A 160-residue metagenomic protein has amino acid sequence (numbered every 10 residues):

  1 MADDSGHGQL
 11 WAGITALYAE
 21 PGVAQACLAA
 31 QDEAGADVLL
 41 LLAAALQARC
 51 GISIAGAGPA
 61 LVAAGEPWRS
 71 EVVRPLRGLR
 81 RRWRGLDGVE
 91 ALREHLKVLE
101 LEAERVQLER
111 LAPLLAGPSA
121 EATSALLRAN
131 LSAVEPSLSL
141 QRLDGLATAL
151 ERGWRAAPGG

Functional and structural regions predicted by a protein language model:
M1-A16, L146-G159: Charged, compositionally biased N-terminal leader segments and the immediate start of the first structured element
S5, P21, A36-L40, E71-P75: Short acidic alpha-helix initiation/capping motifs at coil-to-helix transition points, especially at protein N-termini
L10-D32: Short amphipathic alpha-helical segments and their helix-coil junctions
Q25-A63: N-terminal interaction modules that seed assembly of large macromolecular complexes
C27-L28, A44, R77-R81, A112-A116: Amphipathic alpha-helical segments within well-ordered protein domains
R49-L111: Structured binding/interaction patches within domain cores
W83-G153, A157-G160: A charged, amphipathic interaction segment
